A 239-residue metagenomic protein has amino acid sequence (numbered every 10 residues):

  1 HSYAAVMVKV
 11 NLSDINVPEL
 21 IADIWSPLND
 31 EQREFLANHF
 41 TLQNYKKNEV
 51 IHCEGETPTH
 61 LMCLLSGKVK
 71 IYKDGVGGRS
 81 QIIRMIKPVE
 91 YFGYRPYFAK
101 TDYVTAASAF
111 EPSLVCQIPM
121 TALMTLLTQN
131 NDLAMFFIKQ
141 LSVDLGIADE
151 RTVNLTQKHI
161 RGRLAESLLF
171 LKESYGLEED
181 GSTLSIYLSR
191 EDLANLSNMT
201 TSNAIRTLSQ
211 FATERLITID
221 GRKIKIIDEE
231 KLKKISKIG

Functional and structural regions predicted by a protein language model:
V6-K47, Y91-F92, P96-F98: Cyclic nucleotide-binding regulatory module and flanking cytosolic helices
I24, E49-E111: Cyclic nucleotide-binding regulatory domains
Q32, R84-G146: Cyclic-nucleotide recognition modules
E34-F35, I51-G55, E178: Short loop/turn motifs at secondary-structure junctions and domain boundaries
L61, M85, A109, Q117 (+2 more regions): Short aromatic/basic micro-patch
T128-N198: Polybasic "coupling" helices that flank or enter modular domains
E173-G239: Phosphate-/nucleic-acid-contacting segments
